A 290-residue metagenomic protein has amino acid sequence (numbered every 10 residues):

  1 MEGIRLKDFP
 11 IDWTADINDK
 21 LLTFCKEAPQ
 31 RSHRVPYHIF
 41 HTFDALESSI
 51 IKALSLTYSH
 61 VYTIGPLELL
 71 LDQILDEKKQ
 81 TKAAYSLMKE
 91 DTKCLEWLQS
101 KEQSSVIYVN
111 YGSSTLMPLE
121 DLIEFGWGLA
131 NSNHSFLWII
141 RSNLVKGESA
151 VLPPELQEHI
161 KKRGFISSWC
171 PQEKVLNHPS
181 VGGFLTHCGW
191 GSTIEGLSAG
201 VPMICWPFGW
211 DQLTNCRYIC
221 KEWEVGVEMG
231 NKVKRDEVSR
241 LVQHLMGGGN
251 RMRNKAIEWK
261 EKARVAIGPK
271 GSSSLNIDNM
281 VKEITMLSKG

Functional and structural regions predicted by a protein language model:
M1-K174, P179, G183, L197-A199 (+3 more regions): Nucleotide-sugar-dependent glycosyltransferase catalytic domains
T186: A short, small-residue-rich loop immediately preceding and capping a beta-strand
G189: Aromatic "clamp/platform" in nucleotide-sugar-dependent glycosyltransferases that forms part of the donor/acceptor
